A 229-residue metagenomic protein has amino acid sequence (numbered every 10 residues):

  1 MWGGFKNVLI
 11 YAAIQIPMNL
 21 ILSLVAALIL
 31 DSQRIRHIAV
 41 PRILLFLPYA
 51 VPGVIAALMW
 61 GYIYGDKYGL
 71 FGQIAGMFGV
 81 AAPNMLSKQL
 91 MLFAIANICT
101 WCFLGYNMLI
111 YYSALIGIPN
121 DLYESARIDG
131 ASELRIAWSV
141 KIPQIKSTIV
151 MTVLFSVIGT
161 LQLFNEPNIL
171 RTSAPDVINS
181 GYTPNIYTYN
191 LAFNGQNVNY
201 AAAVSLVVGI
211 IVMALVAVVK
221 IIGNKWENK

Functional and structural regions predicted by a protein language model:
M1-K229: A structural signal for multi-pass alpha-helical bundles of membrane permease subunits that mediate small-molecule
